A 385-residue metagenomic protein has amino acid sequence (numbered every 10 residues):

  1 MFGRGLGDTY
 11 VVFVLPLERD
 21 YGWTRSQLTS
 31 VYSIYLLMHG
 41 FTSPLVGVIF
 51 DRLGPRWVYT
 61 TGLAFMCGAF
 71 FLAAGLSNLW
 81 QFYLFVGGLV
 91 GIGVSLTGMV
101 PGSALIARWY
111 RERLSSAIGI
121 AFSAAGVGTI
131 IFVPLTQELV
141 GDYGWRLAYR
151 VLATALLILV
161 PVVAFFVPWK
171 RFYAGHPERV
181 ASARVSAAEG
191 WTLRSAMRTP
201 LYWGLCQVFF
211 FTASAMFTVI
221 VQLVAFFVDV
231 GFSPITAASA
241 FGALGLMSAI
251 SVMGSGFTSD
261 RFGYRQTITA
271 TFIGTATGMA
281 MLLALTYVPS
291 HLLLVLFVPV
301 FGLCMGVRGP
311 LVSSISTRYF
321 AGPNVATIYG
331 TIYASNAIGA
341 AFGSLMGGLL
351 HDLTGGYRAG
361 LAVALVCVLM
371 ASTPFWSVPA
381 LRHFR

Functional and structural regions predicted by a protein language model:
D8, L36-P44, T129-I130, G245-M253 (+2 more regions): Residue-level signature of mid-helix packing/kink "hotspots" within the transmembrane helices of 12-pass Major
Y10-L15, R194-S255, G343: Extracytoplasmic gate region of multi-pass secondary transporters
L17-E18, I49-F50, I131-Y143, F227-V228 (+2 more regions): Interfacial helix-cap and linker-helix signal at transmembrane-aqueous boundaries of multi-pass secondary transporters
A64-S77, G274-Y287: C-terminal ends and interior cores of transmembrane alpha-helices in multi-pass membrane transporters/permeases
A69, Q81-T97, F210, L293-G306: Hydrophobic core of transmembrane alpha-helices in multi-pass small-molecule transporters, especially MFS/SLC-type
V86-S123, A321: Cytoplasmic helix-loop-helix junction between adjacent transmembrane helices in 12-TM secondary transporters
A121-F172: Helix-loop-helix hairpin linking two adjacent transmembrane segments in secondary transporters
